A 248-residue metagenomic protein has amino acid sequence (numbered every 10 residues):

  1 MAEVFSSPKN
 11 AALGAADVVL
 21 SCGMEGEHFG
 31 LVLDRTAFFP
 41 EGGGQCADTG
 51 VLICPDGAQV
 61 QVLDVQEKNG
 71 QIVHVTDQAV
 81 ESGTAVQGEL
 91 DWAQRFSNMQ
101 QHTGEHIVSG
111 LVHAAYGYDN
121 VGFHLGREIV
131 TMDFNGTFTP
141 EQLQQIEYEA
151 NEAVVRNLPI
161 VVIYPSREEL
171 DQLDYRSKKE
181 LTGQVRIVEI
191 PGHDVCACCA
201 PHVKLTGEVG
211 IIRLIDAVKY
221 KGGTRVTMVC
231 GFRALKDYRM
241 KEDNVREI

Functional and structural regions predicted by a protein language model:
M1-I248: A glycine- and charged-residue-rich anion-binding loop/surface
